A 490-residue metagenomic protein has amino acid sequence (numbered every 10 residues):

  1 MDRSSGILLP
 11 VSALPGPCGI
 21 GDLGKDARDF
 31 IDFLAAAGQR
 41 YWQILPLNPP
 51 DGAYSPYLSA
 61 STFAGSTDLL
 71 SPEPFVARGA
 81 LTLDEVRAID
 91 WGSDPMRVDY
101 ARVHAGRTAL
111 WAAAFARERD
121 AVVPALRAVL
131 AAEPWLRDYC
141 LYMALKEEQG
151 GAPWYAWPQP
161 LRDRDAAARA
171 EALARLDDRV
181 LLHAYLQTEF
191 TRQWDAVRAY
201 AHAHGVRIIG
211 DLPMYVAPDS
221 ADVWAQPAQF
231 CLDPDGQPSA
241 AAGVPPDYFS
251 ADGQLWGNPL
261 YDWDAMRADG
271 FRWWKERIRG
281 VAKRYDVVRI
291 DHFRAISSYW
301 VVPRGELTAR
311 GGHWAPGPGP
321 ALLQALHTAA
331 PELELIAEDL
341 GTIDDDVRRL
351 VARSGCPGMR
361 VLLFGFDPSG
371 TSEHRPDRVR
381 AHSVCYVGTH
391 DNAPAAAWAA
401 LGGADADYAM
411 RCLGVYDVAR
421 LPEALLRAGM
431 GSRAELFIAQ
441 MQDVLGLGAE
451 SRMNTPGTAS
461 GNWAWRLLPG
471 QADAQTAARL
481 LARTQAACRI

Functional and structural regions predicted by a protein language model:
M1-S12, K25-R28: N-terminal regions that are enriched for targeting/export leaders and immediately downstream pro/stem segments
P10, A53-T191, Y215-I438, Q442-A449 (+1 more regions): Alpha-amylase-like alpha-glycosidases and glucanotransferases acting on alpha-linked glucans and related
K25-P50, R284-Y285: Catalytic domains of carbohydrate-active enzymes, especially glycoside hydrolases
A35, W194-H202, H327, V351-A352: Surface-exposed amphipathic alpha-helices with a cationic face
L45, R207-I209, P213, V287 (+1 more regions): Outer-envelope exported proteins of Gram-negative bacteria
H183-Y215: Conserved, well-ordered alpha-helix/loop/beta-strand core segments that scaffold catalytic motifs
Q475-I490: C-terminal accessory segments of extracellular proteins
